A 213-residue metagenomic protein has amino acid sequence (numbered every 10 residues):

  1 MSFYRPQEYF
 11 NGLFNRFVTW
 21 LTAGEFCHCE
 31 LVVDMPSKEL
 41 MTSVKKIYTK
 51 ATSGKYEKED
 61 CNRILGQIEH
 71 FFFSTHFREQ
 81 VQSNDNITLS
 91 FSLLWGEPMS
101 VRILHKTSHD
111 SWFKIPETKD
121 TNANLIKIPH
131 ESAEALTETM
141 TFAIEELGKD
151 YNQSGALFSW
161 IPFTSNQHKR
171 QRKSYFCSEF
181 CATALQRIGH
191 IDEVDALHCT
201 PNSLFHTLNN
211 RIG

Functional and structural regions predicted by a protein language model:
S2-H130, I161-K169: Glycine-rich catalytic cores of cysteine/serine-nucleophile enzymes that process amide/ester linkages in cell-envelope
F3, E8, G12, T137 (+2 more regions): Alpha-helix initiation/capping motif
N15-F17, L136, G189: Sparse, context-dependent recognition of short Cys/His-centered cofactor- or disulfide-binding micro-motifs
A23, S132-L136, S174, S178: Solvent-exposed, acidic/flexible segments
K46-R63, Q67-E69, E145, K149-G213: Activation targets extended, charge/polar-rich intrinsically disordered C-terminal tails
W112, P116-K119, S132-W160: A structural motif
